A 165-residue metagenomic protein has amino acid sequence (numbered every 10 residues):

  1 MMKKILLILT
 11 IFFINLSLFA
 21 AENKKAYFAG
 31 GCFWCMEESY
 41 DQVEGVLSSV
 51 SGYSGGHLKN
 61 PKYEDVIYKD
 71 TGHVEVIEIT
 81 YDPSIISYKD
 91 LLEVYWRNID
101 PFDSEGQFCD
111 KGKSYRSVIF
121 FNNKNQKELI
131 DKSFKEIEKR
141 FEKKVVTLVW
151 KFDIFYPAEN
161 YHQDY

Functional and structural regions predicted by a protein language model:
M1-M2: N-terminal secretory signal peptides that target proteins for export/translocation
I5-L16: Sec-dependent N-terminal signal peptides
F19-Y165: Flexible coil/turn and secondary-structure edge motifs
